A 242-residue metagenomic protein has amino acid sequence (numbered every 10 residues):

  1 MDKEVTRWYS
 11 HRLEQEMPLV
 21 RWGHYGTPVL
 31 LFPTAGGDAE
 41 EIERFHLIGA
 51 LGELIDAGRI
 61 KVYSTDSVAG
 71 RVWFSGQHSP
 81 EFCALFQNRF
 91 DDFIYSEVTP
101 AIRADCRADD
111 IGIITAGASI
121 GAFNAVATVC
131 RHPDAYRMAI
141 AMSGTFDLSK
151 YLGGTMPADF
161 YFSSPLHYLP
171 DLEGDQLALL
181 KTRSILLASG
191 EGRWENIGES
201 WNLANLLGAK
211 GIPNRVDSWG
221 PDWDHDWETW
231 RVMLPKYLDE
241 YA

Functional and structural regions predicted by a protein language model:
M1-A242: Non-catalytic cap/lid and distal C-terminal segments of serine-dependent acyl enzymes
